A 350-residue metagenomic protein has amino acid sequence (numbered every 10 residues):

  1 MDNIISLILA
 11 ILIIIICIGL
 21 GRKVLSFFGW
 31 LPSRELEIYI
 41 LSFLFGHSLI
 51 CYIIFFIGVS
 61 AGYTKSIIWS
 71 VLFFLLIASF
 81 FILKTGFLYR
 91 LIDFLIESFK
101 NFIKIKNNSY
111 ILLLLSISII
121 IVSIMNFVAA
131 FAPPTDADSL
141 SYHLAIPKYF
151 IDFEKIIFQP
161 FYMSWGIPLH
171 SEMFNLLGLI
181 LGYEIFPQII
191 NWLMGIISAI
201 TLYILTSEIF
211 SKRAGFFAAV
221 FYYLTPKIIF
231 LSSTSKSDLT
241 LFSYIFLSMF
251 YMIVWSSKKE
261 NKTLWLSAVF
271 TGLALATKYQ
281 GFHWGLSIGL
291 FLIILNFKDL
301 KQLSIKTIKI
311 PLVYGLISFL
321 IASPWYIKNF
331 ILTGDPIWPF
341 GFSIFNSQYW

Functional and structural regions predicted by a protein language model:
M1-I103: Membrane-embedded, hydrophobic transmembrane alpha-helices
R22, S48-C51, L76-L83, F186-I209 (+1 more regions): Transmembrane-helix motifs of polytopic, lipid-linked glycan transferases
P32-L41, I185-F186, I200-P226, S257 (+1 more regions): Transmembrane-helix signature of polytopic, membrane-embedded enzymes that assemble or transfer cell-envelope glycans
N101, W284-S318, Y326: Perimembrane helix-loop-helix junctions
A218, W265-V269, Q280-L295: Transmembrane-embedded, aromatic-rich helix segments that form part of the hydrophobic channel/pocket engaging
A218-Y223, F250, T271, L275: Short helix- or helix-capping micro-motifs that position conserved polar/aromatic residues at function-defining sites
F230-T240: Short acidic/glycine- and proline-prone juxtamembrane loop motifs at membrane-interface regions of multi-pass membrane
S248-L264, K298: Membrane-interface transmembrane helices that cradle and orient dolichyl/undecaprenyl
